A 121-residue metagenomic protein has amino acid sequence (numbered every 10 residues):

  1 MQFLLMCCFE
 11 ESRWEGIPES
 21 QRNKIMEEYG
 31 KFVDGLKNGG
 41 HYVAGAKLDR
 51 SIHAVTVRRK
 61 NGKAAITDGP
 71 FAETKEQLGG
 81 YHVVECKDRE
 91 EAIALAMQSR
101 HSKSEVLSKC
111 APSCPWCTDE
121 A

Functional and structural regions predicted by a protein language model:
M1-A121: Conserved, structured core segments of small domains
